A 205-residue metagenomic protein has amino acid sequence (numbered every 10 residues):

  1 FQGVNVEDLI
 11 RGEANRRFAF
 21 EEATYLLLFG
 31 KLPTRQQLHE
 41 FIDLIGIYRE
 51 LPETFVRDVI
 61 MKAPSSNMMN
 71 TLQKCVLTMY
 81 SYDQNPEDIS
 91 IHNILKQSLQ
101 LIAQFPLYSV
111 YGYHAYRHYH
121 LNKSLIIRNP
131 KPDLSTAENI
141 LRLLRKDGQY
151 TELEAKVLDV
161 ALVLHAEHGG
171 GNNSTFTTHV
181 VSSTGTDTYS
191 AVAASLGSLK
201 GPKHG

Functional and structural regions predicted by a protein language model:
F1-K203: Hydrophobic alpha-helical bundle cores within soluble ligand-binding/oligomerization subdomains
